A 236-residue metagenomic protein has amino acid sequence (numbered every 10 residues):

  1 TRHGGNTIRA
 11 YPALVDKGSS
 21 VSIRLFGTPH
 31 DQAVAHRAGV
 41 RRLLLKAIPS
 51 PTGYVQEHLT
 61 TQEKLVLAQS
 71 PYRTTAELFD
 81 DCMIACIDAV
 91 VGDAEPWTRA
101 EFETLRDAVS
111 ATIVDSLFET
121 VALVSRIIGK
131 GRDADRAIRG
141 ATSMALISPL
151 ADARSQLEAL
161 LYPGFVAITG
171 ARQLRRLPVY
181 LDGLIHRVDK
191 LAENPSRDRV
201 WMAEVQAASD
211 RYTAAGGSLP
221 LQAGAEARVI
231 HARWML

Functional and structural regions predicted by a protein language model:
T1-S209, G217-P220, A227: Acidic, serine/threonine- and proline-rich low-complexity intrinsically disordered segments
S209, T213, A232-M235: Short, intrinsically disordered, charge-balanced linker/junction segments flanking boundaries in proteins
L221-L236: C-terminal tails and terminal domains of large nucleic-acid-associated and other macromolecular-machine proteins
